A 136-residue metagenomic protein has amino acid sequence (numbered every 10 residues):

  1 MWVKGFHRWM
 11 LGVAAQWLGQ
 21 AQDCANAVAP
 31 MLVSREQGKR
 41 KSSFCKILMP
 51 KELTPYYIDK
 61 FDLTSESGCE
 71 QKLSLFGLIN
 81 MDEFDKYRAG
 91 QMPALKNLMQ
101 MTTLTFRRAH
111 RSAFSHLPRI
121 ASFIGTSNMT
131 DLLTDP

Functional and structural regions predicted by a protein language model:
M1-L75: P-loop NTPase catalytic core of nucleic-acid-dependent motor ATPases
G5, A89-G90, P118: Charged, alpha-helix-enriched surfaces in structured cytosolic catalytic cores of large nucleotide-utilizing machines
A29-M31, D85, S112-S115: Conserved nucleotide-state-sensing and coupling region of NTP-binding domains
P30, I79-N80, S122-I124: Hydrophobic/aromatic beta-strand patches that form the interior of the parallel beta-sheet core in alpha/beta enzyme
Q37, N128-T130: Short, glycine/serine-rich, charged loops/turns that create anion-binding and catalytic segments at active sites
G68-S74, R107-T126: AAA+/SF3 P-loop NTPase mechanochemical coupling elements
F76-M99, D131-P136: Conserved AAA+/SF3 P-loop NTPase catalytic/coupling segment centered on the Walker-B
M92-S115: Conserved catalytic/switch belt of AAA+ P-loop NTPases
